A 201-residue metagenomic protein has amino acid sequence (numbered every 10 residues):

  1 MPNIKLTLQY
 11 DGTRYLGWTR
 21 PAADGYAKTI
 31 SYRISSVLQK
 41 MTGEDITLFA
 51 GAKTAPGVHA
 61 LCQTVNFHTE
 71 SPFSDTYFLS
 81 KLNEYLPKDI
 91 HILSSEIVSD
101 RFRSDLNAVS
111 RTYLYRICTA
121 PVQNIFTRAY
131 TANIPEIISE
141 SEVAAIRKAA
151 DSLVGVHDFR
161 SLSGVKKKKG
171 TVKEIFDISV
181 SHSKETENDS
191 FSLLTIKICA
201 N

Functional and structural regions predicted by a protein language model:
M1-N201: Structured-RNA-binding interfaces characteristic of tRNA pseudouridine synthases
